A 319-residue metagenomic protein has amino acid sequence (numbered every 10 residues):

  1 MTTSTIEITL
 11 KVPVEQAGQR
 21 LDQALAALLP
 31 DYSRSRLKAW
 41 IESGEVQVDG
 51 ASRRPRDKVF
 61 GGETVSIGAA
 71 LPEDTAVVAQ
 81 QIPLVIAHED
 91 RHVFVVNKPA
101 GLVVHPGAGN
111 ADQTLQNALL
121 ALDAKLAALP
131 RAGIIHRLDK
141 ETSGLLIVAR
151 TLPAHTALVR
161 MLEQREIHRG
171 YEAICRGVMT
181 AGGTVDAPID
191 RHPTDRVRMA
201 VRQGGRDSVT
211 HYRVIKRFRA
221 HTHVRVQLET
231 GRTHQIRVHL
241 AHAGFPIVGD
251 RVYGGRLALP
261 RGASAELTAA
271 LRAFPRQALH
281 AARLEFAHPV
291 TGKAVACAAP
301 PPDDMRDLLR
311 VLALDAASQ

Functional and structural regions predicted by a protein language model:
T2-Q319: RNA pseudouridine synthases
